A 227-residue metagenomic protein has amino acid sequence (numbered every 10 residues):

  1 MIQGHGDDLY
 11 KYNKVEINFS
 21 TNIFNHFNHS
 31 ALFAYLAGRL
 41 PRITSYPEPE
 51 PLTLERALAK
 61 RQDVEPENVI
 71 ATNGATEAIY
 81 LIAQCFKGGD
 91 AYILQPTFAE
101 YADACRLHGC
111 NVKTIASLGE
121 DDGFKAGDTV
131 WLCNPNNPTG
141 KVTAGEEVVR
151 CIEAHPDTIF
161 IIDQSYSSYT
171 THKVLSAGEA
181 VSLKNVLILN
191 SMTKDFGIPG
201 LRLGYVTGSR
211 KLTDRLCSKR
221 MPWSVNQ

Functional and structural regions predicted by a protein language model:
M1-S45: N-terminal "arm"/small-domain region of PLP-dependent enzymes with the aminotransferase-like
G4, Q84-N134, P138, E146: PLP-dependent aminotransferase-like
N22-N25, A75, N134-P138, S167 (+1 more regions): Short glycine-rich anion-binding loops that position phosphate/pyrophosphate groups of nucleotides and phosphorylated
A31, E50, N185-Q227: PLP-dependent aminotransferase class I/II
P47, A59-L81: Short loop-beta-helix segment that forms the pyridoxal 5′-phosphate
E65-V69, D90, Q164, K184-N185: Short acidic capping loops at alpha-helix termini that bridge into adjacent secondary structure
L118-E120, K125-A126, K141-I198: Active-site pre-lysine segment of PLP-dependent enzymes
